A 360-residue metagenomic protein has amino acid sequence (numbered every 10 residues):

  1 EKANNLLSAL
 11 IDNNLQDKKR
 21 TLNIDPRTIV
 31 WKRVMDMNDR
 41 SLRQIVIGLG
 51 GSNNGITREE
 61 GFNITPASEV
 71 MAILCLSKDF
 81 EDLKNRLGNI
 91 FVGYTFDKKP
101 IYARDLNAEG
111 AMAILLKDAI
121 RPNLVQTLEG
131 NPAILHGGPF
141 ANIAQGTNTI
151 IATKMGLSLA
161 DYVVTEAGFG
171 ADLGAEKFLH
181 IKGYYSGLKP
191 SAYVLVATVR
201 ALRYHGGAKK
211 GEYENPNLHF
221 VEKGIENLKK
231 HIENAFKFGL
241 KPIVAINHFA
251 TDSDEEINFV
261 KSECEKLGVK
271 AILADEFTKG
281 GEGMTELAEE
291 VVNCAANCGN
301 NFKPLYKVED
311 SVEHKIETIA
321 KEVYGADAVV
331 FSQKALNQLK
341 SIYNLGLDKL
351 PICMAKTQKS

Functional and structural regions predicted by a protein language model:
E1-S360: Flexible phosphate-sensing "switch/lid" loops adjacent to ATP/NTP-binding sites across phosphate-transfer
